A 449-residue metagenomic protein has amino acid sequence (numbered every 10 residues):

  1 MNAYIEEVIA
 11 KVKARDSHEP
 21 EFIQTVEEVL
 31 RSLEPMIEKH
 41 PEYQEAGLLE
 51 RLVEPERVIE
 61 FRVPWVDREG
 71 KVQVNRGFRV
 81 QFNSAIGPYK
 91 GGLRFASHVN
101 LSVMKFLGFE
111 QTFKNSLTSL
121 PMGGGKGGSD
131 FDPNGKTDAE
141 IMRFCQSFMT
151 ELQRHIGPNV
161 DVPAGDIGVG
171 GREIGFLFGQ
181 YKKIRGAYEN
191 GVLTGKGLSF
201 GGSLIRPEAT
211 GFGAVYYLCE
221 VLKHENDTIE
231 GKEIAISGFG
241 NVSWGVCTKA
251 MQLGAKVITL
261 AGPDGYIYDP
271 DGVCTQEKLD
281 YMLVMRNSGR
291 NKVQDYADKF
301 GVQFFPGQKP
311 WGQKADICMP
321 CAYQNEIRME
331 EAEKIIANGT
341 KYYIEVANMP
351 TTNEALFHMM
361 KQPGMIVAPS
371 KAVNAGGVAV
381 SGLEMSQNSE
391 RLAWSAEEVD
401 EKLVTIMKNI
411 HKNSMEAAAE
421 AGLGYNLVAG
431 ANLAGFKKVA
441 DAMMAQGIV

Functional and structural regions predicted by a protein language model:
N2-T25, V221-L222, I336-V449: Adenosine-phosphate binding glycine-rich loop
P20-I23, K39-A46, S119, I156-G165 (+3 more regions): Flexible, glycine/charged-enriched surface loops at secondary-structure junctions
E42-K71: Structured beta-strand/loop patches that form or line metal/cofactor-binding pockets in enzymes
A96, N115-E230: Glycine/serine-rich phosphate-binding loop and adjoining beta1-alpha1 elements at the start of nucleotide-handling
F106, V160-A164, Y188-V192, T259-G262 (+5 more regions): General beta-strand structural signal in soluble alpha/beta enzymes
G202-K314: Glycine-rich phosphate/diphosphate-binding loop of Rossmann-like nucleotide-binding domains
G265-V367, A372: Rossmann-like adenosine-cofactor binding region
